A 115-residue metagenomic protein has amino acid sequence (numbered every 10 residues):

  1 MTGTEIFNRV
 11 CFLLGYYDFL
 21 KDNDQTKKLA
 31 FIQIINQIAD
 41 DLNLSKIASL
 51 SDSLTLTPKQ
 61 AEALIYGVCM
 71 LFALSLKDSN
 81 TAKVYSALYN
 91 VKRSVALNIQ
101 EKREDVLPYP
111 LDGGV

Functional and structural regions predicted by a protein language model:
M1-L56, A87, E101-V115: Conserved short "hinge" loops at termini or chain/domain junctions
K59: Catalytic and binding regions of secreted/periplasmic enzymes and modules that target cell-wall glycans
E62-L74: Short, hydrophobic/amphipathic alpha-helical patches that form generic packing surfaces within helical domains
Y66, Y85, Y89-K92: Amphipathic coiled-coil alpha-helices
L71-K83: Short helix-capping/linker segments at secondary-structure and domain boundaries
